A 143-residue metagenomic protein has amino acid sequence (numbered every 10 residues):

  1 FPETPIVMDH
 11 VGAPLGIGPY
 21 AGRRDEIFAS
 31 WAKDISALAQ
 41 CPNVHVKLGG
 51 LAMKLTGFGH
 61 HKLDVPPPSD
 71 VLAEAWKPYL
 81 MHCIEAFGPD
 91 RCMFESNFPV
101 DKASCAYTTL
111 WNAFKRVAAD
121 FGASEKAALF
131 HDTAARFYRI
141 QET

Functional and structural regions predicted by a protein language model:
F1-M93, S104: Catalytic pocket-lining loop regions of alpha/beta-barrel enzymes, especially the amidohydrolase/enolase/GH5 lineages
P78-H82, A86-M93, V100-T143: Mid-to-C-terminal alpha-helical segments outside catalytic/metal-binding sites
